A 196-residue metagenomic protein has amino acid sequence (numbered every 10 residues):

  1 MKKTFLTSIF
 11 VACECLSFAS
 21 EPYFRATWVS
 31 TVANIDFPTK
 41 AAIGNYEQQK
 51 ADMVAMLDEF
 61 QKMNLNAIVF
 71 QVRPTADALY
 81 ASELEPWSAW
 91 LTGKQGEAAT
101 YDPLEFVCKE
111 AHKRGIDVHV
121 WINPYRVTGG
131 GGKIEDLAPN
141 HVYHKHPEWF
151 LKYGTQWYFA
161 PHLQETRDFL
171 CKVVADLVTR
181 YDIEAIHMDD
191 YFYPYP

Functional and structural regions predicted by a protein language model:
T4-C13: Sec-dependent N-terminal signal peptides
C15-A19: Sec/Tat signal peptide C-region and signal peptidase I cleavage site
S20-A78, R167: N-terminal structural segment of carbohydrate-active enzymes
E21-A26, L65-A76, P103-L151, A185-D190: Glycine-rich, aromatic-flanked loop segments that form ligand/cofactor-binding clefts across common enzyme folds
S30-K50, V120, Y125-R180: Active-site-adjacent "subsite" loops/lids of carbohydrate-active enzymes
I43-M63, W90-H112, F169: Aromatic- and glycine-enriched glycan-recognition loops and surfaces that form the carbohydrate-binding subsites
M56-L65, V107-E110, Y158-Y191: An active-site-proximal structural segment forming one wall of the substrate-binding cleft that immediately precedes
M63-A99: Aromatic-lined carbohydrate-binding/catalytic grooves of carbohydrate-active enzymes
